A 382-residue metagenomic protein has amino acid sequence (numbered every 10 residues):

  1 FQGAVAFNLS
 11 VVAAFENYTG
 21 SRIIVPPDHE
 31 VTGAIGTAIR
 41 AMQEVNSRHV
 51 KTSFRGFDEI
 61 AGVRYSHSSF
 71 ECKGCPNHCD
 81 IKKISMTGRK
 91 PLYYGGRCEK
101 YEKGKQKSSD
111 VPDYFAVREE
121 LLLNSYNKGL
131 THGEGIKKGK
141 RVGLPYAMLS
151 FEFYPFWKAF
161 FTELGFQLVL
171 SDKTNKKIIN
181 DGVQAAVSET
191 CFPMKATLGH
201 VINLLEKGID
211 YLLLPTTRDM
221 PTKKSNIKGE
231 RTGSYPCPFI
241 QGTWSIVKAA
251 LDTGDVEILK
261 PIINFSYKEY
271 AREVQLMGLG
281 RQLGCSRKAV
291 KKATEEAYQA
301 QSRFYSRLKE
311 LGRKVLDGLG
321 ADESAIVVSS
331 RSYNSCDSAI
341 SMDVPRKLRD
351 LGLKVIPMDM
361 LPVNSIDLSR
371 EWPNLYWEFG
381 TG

Functional and structural regions predicted by a protein language model:
F1-E16, E30, L149-S150: Glycine-rich phosphate-binding loops at beta-strand->alpha-helix junctions
S10, T19, G33, M42-N46: Hydrophobic/aromatic-enriched cytosolic interaction surfaces used to assemble or bind macromolecules
F15-I24: Glycine/charged-rich beta-loop-alpha catalytic/anionic-binding loops adjacent to active sites
P27-D28, V45-G382: An N-terminal assembly and electron-transfer interface module characteristic of large anaerobic redox and radical
D28-A34: Short, charged, low-complexity patches
